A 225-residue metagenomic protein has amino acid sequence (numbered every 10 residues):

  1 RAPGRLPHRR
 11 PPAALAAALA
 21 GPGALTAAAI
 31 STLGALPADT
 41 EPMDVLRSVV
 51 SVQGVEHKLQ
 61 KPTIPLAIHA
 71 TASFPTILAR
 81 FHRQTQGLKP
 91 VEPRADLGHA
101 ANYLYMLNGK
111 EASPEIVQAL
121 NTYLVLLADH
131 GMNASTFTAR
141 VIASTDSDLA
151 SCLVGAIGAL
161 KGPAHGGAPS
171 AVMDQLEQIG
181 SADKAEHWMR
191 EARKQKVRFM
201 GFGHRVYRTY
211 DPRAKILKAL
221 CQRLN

Functional and structural regions predicted by a protein language model:
R1-N225: Hydrophobic alpha-helical bundle cores within soluble ligand-binding/oligomerization subdomains
